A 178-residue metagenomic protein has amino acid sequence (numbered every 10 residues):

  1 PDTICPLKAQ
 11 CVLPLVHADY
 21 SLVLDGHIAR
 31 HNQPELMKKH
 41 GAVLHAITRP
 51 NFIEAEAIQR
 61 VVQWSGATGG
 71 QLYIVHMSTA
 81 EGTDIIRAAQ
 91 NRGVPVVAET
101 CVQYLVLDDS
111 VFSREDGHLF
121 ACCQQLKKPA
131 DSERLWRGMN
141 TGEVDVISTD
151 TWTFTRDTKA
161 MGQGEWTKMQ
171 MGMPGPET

Functional and structural regions predicted by a protein language model:
P1-I147: Histidine/acidic residue-rich metal-binding segments in metalloenzymes
E143-D157: Catalytic adenosine-cofactor/nucleotide-binding cores of aminoacyl-tRNA synthetases and other
A160-Q163: Short glycine/threonine-rich loop-to-helix capping motif typified by GTGT followed within a few residues by an Asp-Pro
E165-T178: Gly/Ser/Thr-rich active-site loops/lids in small-molecule metabolic enzymes that frequently grip phosphoryl groups
